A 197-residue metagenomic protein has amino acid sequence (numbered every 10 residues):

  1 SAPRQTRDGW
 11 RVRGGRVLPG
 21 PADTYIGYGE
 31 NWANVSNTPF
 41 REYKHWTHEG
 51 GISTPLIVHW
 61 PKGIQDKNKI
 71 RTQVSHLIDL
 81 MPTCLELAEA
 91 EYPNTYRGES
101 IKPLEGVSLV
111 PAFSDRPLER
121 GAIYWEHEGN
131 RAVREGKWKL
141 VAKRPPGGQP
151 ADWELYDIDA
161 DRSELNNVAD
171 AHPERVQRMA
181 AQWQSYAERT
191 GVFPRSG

Functional and structural regions predicted by a protein language model:
P21-I52, I64-Q73, I78-I158, Y186-F193: C-terminal cap/loop subdomain of S1 sulfatases and analogous C-terminal strand-loop tails that border
I52-W60: Active-site-adjacent bridging/hinge elements
M81, L165, W183: Generic structural marker for isolated residues within well-ordered, non-membrane alpha-helices of soluble domains
D161: Intrinsically disordered, low-complexity polar regions and short flexible loop motifs
N166-E174: Active-site-proximal N-terminal segment of extracellular/periplasmic enzymes that hydrolyze or transfer
H172, Q184, S196: Sequence context surrounding c-type heme c attachment/ligation sites in exported
